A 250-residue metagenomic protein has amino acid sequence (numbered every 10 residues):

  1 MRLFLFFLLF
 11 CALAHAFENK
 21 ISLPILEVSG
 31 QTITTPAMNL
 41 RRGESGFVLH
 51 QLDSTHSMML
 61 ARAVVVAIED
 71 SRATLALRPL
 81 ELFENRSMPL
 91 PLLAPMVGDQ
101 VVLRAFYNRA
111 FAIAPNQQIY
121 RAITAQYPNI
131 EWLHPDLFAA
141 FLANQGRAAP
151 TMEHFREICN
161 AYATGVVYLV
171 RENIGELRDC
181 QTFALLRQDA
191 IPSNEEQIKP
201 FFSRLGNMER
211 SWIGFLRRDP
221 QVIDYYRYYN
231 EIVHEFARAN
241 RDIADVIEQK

Functional and structural regions predicted by a protein language model:
M1-L3, R241: Short, flexible coil/linker elements and helix-boundary hinge sites characteristic of intrinsically disordered
L3-A12: Sec-dependent N-terminal signal peptides
H15-K250: Surface-exposed, polar/charged interaction patches used for macromolecular assembly or partner binding
